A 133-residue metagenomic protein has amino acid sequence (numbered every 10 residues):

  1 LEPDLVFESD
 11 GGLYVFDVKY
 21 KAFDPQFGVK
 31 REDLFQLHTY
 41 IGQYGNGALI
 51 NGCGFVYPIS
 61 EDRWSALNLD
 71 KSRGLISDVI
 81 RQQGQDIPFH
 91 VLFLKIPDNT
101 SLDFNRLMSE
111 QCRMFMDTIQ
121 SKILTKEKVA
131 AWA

Functional and structural regions predicted by a protein language model:
L1-A133: Catalytic core segments in nucleotide and nucleic-acid processing enzymes
